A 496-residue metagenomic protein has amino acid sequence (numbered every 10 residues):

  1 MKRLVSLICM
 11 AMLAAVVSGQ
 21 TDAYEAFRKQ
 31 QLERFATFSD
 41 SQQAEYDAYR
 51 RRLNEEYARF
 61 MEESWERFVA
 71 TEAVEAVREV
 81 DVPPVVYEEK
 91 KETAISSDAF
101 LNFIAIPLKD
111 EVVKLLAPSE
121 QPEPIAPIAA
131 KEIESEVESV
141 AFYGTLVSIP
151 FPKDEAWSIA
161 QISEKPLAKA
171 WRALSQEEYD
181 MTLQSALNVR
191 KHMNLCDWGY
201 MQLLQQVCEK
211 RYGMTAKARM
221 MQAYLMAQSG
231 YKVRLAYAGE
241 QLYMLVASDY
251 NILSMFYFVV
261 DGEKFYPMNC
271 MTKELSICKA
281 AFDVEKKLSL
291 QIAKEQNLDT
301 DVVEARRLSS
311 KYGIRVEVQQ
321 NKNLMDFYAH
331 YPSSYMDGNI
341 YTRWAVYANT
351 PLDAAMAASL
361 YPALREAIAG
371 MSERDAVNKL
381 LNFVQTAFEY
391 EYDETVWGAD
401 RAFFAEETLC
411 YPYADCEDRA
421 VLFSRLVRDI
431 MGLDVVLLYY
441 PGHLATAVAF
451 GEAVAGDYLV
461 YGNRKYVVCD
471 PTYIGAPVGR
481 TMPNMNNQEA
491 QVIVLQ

Functional and structural regions predicted by a protein language model:
K2-M10: Sec-dependent signal peptide recognition, specifically the positively charged N-region followed immediately by
M10-S18: Hydrophobic h-region of N-terminal signal peptides that target proteins for export in Gram-negative bacteria
V17-F27: Cleaved targeting-peptide boundary
E33-S39, D47-R51, A58, E66-S229: Long, contiguous, compositionally biased segments that the model treats as domain-scale units
I149-W157, Q161-L203, A345-Y411, T472: Secondary-structure boundary elements
Q206, K217, M221-R365: Extended, non-transmembrane interaction/recognition domains
C208-Q222, E391-G451: Active-site neighborhood of thiol-dependent amide/isopeptide-bond enzymes
S229-K264, A369-M371, D418-Q496: Hydrophobic/aromatic-rich core segments of domains that either
